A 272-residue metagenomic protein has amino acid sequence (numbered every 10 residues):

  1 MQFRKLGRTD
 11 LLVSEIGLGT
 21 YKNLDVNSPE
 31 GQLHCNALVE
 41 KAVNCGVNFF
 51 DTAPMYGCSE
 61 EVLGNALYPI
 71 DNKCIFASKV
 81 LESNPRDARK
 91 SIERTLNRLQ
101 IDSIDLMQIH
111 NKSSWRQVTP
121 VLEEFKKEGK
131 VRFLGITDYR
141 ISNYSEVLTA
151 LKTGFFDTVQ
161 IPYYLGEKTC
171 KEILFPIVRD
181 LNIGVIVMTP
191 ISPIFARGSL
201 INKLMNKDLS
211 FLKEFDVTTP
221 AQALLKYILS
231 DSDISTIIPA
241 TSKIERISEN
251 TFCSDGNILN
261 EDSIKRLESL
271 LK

Functional and structural regions predicted by a protein language model:
M1-C74: N-terminal binding-site loop/beta-alpha segment at the start of enzyme catalytic domains that lines or forms
L6, L18, F50, L63 (+9 more regions): Conserved, mostly hydrophobic/aromatic
Y21, D71, T153-T158, I201-S210: Short glycine/proline- and charge-enriched loop/turn segments that cap or connect secondary-structure elements
Y21-L33, A77-R86, T137, S210-F215: Active-site mouth loops of central-metabolism enzymes
V26-N27, E40, E82-I173, D180-I186 (+1 more regions): Glycine/proline-rich, positively charged, aromatic-decorated active-site loop/lid region on the catalytic face
L33, E40-V43, V47-N48, E172-K272: Structured C-terminal cap/extension of enzyme domains
P54-M55, P69, K73-D87, N111: Structural motif corresponding to the early beta-alpha repeats
L63-A66, L122, V147-A150, V178 (+1 more regions): Hydrophobic packing residues within well-ordered alpha-helices of enzyme cores
